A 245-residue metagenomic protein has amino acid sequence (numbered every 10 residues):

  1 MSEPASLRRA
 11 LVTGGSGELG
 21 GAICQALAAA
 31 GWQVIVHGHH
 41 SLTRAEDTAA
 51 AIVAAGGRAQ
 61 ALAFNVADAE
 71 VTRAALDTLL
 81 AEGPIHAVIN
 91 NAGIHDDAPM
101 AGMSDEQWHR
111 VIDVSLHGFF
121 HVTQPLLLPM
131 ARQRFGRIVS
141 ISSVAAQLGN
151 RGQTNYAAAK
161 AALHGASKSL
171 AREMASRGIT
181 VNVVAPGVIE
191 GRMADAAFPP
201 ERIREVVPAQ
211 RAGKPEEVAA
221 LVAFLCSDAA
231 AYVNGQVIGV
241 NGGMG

Functional and structural regions predicted by a protein language model:
S2, L148, A223, N234-G245: Short C-terminal tail/terminal secondary-structure segment of NAD(P)H-dependent dehydrogenase/reductase domains
S16-G17: Conserved glycine-rich cofactor-binding loop
P99-M100, Q107-I112, I203: Substrate-binding pocket helix/loop in short-chain dehydrogenase/reductase
T123, A159, S167: Active-site helix of classical SDR
L128, R172-E173, A231: Alpha-helical segment proximal to the catalytic Tyr-Lys
S143: Residue(s) in the substrate-gating loop at a strand-loop-helix junction that position the organic substrate next
A175, T180, V233-G235: Short, small/polar-rich loop/turn modules that mediate ligand/substrate recognition or access, typified
